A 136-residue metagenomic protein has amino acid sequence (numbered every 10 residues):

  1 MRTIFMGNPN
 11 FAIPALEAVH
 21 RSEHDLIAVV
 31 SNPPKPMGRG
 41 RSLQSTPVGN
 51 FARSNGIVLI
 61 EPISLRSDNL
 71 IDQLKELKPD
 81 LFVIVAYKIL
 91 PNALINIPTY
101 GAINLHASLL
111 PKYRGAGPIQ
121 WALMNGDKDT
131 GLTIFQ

Functional and structural regions predicted by a protein language model:
M1-Q136: One-carbon transfer enzymes
